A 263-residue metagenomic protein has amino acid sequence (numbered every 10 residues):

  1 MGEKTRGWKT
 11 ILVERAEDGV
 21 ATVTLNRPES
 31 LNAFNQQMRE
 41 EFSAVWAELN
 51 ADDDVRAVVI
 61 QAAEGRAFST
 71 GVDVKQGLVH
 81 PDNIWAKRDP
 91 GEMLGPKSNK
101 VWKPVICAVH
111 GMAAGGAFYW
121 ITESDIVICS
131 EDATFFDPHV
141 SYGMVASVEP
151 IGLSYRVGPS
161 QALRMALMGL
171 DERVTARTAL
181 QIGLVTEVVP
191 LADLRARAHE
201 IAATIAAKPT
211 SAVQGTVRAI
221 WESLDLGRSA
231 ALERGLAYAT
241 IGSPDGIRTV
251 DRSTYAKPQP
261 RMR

Functional and structural regions predicted by a protein language model:
M1-D18, G65, Q76, G169-T178 (+1 more regions): C-terminal alpha-helix plus adjacent terminal tail
M1-G65: Conserved CoA-thioester-binding segment of acyl-CoA-metabolizing enzymes
G7-T10, S43-A47, P90-P96, A113 (+2 more regions): A generic local structural motif
V23, R27, F42, I60 (+5 more regions): Terminal peptide-recognition signature
S30, A62-K100, A113, S141 (+2 more regions): Glycine- (often His-adjacent) and acidic-residue-rich active-site loop that binds/positions the CoA thioester
F34-N35, V72, P81, H139 (+2 more regions): Short, flexible helix/strand-to-coil boundary loops that buttress conserved ligand/catalytic motifs in alpha/beta
P96-T210: Crotonase-fold acyl-CoA enzyme core
